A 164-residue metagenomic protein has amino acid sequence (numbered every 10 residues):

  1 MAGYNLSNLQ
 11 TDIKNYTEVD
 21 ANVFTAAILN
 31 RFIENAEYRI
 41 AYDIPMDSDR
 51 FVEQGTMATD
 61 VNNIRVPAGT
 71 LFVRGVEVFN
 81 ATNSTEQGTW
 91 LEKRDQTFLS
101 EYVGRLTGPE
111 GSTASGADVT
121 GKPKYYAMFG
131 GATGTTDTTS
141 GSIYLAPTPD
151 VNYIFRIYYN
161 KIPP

Functional and structural regions predicted by a protein language model:
M1-P164: Glycine-enriched, solvent-exposed interface loops adjoining structured elements
